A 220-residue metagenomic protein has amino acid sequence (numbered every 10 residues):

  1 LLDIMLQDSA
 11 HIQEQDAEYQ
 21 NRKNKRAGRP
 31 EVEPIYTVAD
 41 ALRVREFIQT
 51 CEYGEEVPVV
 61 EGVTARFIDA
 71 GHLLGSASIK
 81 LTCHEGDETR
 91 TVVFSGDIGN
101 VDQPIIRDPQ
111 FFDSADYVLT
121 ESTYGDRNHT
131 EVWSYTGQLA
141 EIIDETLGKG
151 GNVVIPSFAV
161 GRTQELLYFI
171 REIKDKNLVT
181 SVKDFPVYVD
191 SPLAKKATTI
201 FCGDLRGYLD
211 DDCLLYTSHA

Functional and structural regions predicted by a protein language model:
L1, G161-R162, V182, P186-G203: Short, conserved secondary-structure transition motifs
L1-E165, R171-T180: His/Asp/Glu-rich metal-coordinating catalytic cores of metallo-dependent phosphodiesterases/hydrolases acting on
Q20-R29, D184-A194, L214-L215: Short, surface-exposed, charge-dense and proline/glycine-enriched linear segments
I200-L215: Acidic, Ser/Thr-rich peripheral helices and adjacent loops at domain boundaries
Y216-A220: Conserved small/polar residues in nucleotide/adenosyl-binding loops
